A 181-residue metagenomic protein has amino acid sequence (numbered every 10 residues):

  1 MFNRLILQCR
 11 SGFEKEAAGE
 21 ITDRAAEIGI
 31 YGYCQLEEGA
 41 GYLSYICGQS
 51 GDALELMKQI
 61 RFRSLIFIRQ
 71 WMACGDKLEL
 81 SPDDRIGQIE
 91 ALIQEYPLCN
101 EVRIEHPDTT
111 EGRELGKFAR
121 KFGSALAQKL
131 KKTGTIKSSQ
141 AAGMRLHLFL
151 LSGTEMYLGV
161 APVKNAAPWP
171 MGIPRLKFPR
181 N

Functional and structural regions predicted by a protein language model:
F2-R10, E14-A142: Non-catalytic nucleic-acid substrate-recognition regions in nucleic-acid-modifying enzymes
L43, T154-M156: Hydrophobic residues embedded in beta-strands of well-ordered beta-sheets
M144-H147: A short glycine-rich, hydrophobically flanked beta-strand micro-motif that places a catalytic Asp/Glu for divalent metal
F149-L151: Charged, structured surface patches that assemble and position nucleic-acid processing machinery
M156-N181: Glycine-rich adenosyl-nucleotide cofactor-binding module
